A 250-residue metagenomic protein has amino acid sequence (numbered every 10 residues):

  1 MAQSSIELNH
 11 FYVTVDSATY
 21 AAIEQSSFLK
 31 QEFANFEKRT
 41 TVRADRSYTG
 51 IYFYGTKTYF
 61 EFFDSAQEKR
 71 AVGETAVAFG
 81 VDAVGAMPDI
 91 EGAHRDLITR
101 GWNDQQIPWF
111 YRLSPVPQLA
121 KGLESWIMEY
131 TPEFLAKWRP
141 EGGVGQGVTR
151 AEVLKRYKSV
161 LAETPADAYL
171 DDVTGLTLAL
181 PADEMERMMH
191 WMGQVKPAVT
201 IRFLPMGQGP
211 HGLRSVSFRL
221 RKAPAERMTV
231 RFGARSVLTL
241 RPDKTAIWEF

Functional and structural regions predicted by a protein language model:
A2-A21, Y169-A179: Terminal, regulation- and interaction-focused segments at domain boundaries
A2-S5, Y20-A21, F53, Q67-V72 (+1 more regions): Short, low-complexity cationic-aromatic patches
L8-H10, Y48-G50, E74-A76, V173-G175 (+1 more regions): Extracellular structured ligand-interaction cores
A18-T19, E68-R70, A83-A86, A182-E184: Short acidic, S/G/P-rich loop/turn micro-motifs used as interaction or catalytic elements
A21-E37, I90-A93, L97, A182-K196: Amphipathic alpha-helical segments
N35-A78: Glycine/small-residue-rich interface belts in oligomeric ring/scaffold proteins and their assembly partners
Y54-T56, Q194-P197: Short strand-coil-strand connectors
G85, E91-D171, G175-D183, K196-F250: Vicinal oxygen chelate
